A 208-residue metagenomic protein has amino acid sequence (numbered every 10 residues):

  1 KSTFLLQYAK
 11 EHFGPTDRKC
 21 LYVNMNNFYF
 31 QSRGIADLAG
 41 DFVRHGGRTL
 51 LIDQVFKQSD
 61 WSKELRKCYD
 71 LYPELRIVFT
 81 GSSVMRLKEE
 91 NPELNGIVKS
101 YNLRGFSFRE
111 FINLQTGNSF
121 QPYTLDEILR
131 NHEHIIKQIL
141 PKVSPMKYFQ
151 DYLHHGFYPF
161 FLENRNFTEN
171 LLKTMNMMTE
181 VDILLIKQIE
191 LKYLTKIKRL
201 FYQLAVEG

Functional and structural regions predicted by a protein language model:
S2-T3: Walker A/P-loop
D17-T49: Short glycine-rich substrate-engagement loop in P-loop NTPases that contacts/grips substrate
V43-W61: Conserved P-loop NTPase "ATPase switch" module shared by AAA+ and STAND
L51, R76-S82, N102, F111: Structural recognition of the conserved hydrophobic beta-strand(s) that form the central parallel beta-sheet of P-loop
D70-N91: Sensor-1/coupling segment of RecA-like P-loop NTPase cores
M85-S100, I112-G117: Short regulatory helix/loop adjacent to the ATP-binding pocket of P-loop NTPases
G105-E127: Conserved small helical "lid"/interfacial subdomain of P-loop NTPases
S119-G208: Interdomain hinge/linker elements that couple catalytic modules in large macromolecular machines
